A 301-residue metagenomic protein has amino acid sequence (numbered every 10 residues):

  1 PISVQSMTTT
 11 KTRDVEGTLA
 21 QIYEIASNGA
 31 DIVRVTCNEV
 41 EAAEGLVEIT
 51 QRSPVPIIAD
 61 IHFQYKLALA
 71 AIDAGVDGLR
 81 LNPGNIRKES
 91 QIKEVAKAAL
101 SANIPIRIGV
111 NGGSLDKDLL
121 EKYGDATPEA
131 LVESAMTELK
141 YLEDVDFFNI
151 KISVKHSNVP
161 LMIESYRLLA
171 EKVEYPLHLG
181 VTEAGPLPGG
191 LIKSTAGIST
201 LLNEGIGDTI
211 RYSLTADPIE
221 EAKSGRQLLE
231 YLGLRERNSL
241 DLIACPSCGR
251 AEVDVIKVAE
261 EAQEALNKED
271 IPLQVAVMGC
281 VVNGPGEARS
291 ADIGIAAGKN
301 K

Functional and structural regions predicted by a protein language model:
P1-M7, L100, E264: N-terminal amphipathic alpha-helix/helix-capping segment at the start of soluble metabolic enzymes
I2-G17, T36-N38, V55-F63, G84 (+2 more regions): Active-site mouth loops of central-metabolism enzymes
V4, D60, I108, I152 (+4 more regions): Conserved, mostly hydrophobic/aromatic
M7-V15, A26-S53, R80-K88, N149-V159: Glycine-rich, proline-tolerant flexible connector loops at the mouths of alpha/beta enzymes
G29-D31, A74-E89, V181, E204-P218 (+1 more regions): Glycine-rich phosphate-binding active-site loops on the catalytic face of alpha/beta enzymes
E39-I61, E94-I106, Y166-L177, E260-L266: Alpha-helix-loop-beta-strand connector modules within alpha/beta enzyme cores
K66-R107: Hydrophobic or amphipathic alpha-helical targeting/insertion segments
N111, L119-D270, Q274-V277: Catalytic alpha/beta core domains of metabolic enzymes, predominantly
